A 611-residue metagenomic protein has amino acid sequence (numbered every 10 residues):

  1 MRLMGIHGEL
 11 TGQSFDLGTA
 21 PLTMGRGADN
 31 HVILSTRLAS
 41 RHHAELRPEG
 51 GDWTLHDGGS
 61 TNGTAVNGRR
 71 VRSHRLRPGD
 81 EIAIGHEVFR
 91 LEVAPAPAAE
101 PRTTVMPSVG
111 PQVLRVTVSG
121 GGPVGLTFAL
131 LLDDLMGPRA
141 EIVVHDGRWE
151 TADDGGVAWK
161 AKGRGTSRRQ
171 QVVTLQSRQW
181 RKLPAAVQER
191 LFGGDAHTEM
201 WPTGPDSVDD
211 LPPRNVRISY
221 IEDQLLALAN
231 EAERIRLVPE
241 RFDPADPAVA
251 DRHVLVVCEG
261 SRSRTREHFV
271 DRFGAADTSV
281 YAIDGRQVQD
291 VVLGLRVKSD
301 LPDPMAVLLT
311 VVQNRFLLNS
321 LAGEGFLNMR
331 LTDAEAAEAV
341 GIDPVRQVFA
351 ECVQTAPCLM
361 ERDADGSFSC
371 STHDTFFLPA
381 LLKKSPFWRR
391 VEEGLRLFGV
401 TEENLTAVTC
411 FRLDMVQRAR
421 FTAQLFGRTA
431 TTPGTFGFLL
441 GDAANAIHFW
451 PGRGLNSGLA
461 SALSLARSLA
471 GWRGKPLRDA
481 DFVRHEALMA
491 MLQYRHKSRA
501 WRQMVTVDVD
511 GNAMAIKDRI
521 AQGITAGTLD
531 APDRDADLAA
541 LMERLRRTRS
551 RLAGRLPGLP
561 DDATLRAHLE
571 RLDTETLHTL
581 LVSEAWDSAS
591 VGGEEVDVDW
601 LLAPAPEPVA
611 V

Functional and structural regions predicted by a protein language model:
M1-H7, T11-V88: Forkhead-associated
M1-M4, G85-P107: Regulatory inter-domain linker segments that are low-complexity and enriched for serine/threonine/proline
M106-V124, V143: Beta1/beta-strand and adjacent pyrophosphate-binding region of the FAD-binding site in flavoprotein oxidoreductases
T117-S119, D133-R168: Glycine-rich FAD pyrophosphate-binding loop
P123, A129, L413-H496: Conserved mid-domain beta->alpha element of the FAD-binding
E150-E231: Active-site-adjacent segment of FAD-dependent monooxygenases/related oxidoreductases
A185, E403, P451-G452, R467-V611: C-terminal helical "tail/cap" subdomain of flavin- and related membrane-associated enzymes
C258-L413, P451: Conserved FAD-binding catalytic core of PHBH/FMO-like flavoproteins
